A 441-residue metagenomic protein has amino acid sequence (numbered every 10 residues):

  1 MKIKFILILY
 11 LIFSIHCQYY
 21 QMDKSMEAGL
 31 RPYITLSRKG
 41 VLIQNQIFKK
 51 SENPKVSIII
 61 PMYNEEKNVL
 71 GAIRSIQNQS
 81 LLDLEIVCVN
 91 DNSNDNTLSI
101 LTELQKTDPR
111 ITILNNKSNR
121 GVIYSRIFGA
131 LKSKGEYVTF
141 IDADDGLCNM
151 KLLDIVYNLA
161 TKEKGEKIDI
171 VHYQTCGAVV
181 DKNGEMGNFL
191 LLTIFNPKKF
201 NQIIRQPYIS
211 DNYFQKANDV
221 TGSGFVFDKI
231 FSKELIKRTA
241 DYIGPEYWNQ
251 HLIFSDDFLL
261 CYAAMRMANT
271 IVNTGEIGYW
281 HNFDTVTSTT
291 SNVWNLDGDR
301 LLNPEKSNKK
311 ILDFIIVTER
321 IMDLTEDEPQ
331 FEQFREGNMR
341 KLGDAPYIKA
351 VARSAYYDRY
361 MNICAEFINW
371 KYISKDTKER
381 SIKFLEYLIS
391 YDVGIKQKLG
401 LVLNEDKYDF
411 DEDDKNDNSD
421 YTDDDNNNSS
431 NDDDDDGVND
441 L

Functional and structural regions predicted by a protein language model:
M1-Y20: Classical Sec-dependent N-terminal signal peptides that target proteins to the secretory pathway
Y10, K415, D425-N426: Compositionally biased, low-complexity segments
C17, D23-R31, L342-D420, D440-L441: Membrane-interface aromatic/basic loop that binds lipid-linked glycans or pyrophosphate carriers, typified by
D23-E319, L324-E328: Nucleotide-sugar donor-binding/catalytic module of glycosyltransferases that assemble extracellular/cell-envelope
E332-R340: Short, charged, amphipathic alpha-helical segments
D420-L441: Long, low-complexity, intrinsically disordered segments
